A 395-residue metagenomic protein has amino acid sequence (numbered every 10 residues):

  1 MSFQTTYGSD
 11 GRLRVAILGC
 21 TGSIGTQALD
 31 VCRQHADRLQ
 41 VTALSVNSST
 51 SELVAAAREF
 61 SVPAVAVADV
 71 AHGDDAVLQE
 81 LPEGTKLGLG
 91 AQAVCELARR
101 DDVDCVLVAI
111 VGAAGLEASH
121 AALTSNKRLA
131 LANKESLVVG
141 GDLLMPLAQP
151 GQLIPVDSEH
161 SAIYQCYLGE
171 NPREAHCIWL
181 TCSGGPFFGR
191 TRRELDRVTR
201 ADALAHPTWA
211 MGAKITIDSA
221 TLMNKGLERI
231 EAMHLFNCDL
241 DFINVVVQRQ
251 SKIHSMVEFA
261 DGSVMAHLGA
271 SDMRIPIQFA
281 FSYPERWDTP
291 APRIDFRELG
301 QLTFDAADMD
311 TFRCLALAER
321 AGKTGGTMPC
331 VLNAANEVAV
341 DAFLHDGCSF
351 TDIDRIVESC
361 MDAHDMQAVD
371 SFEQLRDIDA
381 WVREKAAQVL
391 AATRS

Functional and structural regions predicted by a protein language model:
M1-S395: Catalytic, metal-anchored helix/loop core of enzyme active sites in primary metabolism
